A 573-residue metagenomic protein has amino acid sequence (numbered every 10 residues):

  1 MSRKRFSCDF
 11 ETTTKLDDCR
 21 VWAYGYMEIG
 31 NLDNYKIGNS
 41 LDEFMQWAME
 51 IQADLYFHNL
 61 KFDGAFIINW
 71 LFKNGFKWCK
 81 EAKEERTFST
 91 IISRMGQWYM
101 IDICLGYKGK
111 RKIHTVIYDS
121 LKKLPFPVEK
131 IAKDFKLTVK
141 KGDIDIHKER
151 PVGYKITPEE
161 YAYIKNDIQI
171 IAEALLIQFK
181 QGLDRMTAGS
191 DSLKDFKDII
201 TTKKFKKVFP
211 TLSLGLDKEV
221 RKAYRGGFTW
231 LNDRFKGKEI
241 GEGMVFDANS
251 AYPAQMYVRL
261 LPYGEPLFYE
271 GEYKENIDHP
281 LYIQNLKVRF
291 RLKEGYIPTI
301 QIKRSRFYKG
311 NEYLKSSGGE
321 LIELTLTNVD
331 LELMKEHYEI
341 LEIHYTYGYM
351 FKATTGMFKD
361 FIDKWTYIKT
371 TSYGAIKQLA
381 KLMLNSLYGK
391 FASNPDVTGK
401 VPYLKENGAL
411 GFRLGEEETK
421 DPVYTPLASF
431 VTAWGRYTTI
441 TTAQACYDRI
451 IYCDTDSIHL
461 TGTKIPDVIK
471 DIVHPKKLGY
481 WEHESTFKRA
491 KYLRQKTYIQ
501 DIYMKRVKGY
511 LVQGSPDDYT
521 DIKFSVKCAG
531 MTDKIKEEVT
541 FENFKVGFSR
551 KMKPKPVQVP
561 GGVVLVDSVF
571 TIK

Functional and structural regions predicted by a protein language model:
M1-R5, K15-K573: Conserved acidic
